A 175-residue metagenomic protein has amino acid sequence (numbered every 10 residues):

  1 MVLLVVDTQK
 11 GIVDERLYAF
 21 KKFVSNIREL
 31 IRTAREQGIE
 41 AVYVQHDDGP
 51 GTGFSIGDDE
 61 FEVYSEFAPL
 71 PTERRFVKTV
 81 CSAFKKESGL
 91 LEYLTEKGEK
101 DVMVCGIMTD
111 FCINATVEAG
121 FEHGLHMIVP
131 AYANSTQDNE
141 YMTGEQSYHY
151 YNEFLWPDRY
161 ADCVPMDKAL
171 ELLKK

Functional and structural regions predicted by a protein language model:
M1-V2, E29-R32, F54-K175: Active-site-adjacent betaalpha module
L4-D7: N-terminal nucleotide-binding beta1-loop-alpha1 segment
Q9, D47-D48, C81, M108: Catalytic metal-binding/acid-base residues of hydrolase active sites
Q9-E15: Short acidic, Gly/Ser-rich segments with clustered Asp/Glu that frequently serve as metal-coordination loops in enzyme
R16-D47: A short alpha/beta connector and helix-capping loop motif
G51: Phosphate-coordination/substrate-recognition cap region in phosphate-metabolizing enzymes
